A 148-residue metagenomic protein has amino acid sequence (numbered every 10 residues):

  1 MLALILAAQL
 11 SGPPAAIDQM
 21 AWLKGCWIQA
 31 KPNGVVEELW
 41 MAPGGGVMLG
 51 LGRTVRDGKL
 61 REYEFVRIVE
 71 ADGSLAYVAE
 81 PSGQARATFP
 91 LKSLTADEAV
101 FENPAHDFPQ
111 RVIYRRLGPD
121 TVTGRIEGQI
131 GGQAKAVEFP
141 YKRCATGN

Functional and structural regions predicted by a protein language model:
M1-L10: Sec-dependent N-terminal signal peptides
Q9-G12, N148: Compositionally biased, proline/threonine/alanine/serine-rich low-complexity intrinsically disordered stretches
G12-C26: N-terminal helix-cap/turn-to-beta initiation motif at the start of protein domains
L23-K24, Q29-A105: Central antiparallel beta-sheet cores of small beta-barrel/beta-sandwich binding domains
E37, R111, E138: Short hydrophobic/aromatic beta-strand element in the GNAT-like acyltransferase core that lines or flanks the acyl-donor
G44-V47, G118-T123: A short glycine-rich beta-turn/N-cap micro-motif
R86, L91, A96, T121-T123 (+1 more regions): Edge beta-strand at a domain terminus
D97-N103, D107, V112-R116, T123-G128: Well-ordered alpha/beta subsegment
